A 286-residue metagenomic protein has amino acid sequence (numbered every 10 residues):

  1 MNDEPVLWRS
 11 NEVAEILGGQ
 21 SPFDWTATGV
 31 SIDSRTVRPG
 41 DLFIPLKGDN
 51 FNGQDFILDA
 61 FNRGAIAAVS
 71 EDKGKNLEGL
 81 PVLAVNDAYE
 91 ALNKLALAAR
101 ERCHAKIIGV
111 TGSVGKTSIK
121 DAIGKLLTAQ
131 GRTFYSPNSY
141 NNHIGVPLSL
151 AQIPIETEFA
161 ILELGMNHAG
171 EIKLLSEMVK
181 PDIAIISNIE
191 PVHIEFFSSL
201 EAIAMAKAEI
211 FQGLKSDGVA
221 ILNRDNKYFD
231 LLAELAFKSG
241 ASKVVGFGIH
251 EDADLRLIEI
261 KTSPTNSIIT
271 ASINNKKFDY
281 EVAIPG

Functional and structural regions predicted by a protein language model:
M1-K94, A98: N-terminal leader/targeting and accessory segments in enzymes
N11-A14, E90-R224, D230-A241: Phosphate-binding loop of NTP-binding sites
P45, S70, A84, G109 (+5 more regions): Structural signal for conserved beta-strand scaffold positions within catalytic alpha/beta enzyme cores
A68, I210, Y228, K261: Short phosphate-coordinating micro-motif centered on Lys-Gly-acidic
A68-N76, R224-K227, I249-H250: Short, polar loop motifs at secondary-structure junctions
N76-E78, T128-Q130, E158, S272-A283: Glycine/charged-rich beta-loop-alpha catalytic/anionic-binding loops adjacent to active sites
L200-E201, E234, A241-G286: Adenine nucleotide phosphate-binding catalytic loops in nucleotide-utilizing enzymes
